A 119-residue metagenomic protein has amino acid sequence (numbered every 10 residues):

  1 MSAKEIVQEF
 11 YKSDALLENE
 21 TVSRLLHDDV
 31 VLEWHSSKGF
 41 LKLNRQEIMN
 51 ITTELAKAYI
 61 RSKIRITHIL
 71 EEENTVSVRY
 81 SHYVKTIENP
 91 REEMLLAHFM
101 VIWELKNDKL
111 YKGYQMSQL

Functional and structural regions predicted by a protein language model:
M1-L25: Short acidic-aromatic low-complexity motifs
E20-I69: A solvent-exposed, acidic/Ser-Thr-rich amphipathic alpha-helical stretch
R24-L26, E73-T75, W103-L110: Short, solvent-exposed coil/turn segments at beta-strand boundaries
L26, H82-V84, V101, S117: Short beta-strand segments enriched in hydrophobic/aromatic residues within well-folded beta-rich domains
E33, R79, G113-Y114: Beta-strand residues in well-ordered beta-sheet regions across diverse protein folds
E73-V84: A short hydrophobic beta-strand element
V84-L95: Short, cysteine-centered beta-strand-loop-beta hairpins and adjacent loop/turn segments enriched in charged/polar
L96-L119: Short beta-strand edge/turn micro-motifs at domain boundaries
